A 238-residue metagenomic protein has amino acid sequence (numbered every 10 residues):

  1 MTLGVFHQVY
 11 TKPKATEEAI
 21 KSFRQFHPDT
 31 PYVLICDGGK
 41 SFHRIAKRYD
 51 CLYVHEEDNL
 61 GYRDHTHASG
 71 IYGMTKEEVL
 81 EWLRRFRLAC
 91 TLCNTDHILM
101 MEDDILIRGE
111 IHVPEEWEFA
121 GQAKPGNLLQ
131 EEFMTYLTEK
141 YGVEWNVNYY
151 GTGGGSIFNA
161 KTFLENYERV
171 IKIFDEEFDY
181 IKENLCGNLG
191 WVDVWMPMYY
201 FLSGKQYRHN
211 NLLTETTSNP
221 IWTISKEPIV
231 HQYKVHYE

Functional and structural regions predicted by a protein language model:
M1-K21: N-proximal low-complexity "stem/linker" segments adjacent to membrane-targeting elements
K14-T16, G39-I45, L129-Q130: Short, charged/polar "capping" segments at the starts of alpha-helices and the immediately preceding loops
K21-T30: Short, acidic, metal-binding catalytic loop of nucleotide-sugar glycosyltransferases
I35-C93: Active-site-proximal specificity loops/subdomain of glycosyltransferases
V79-F86, D103-I105, L189-P197: Conserved glycosyltransferase catalytic-site signature
T95-L106: Short beta-strand-to-loop acidic/aromatic patch adjacent to the donor-nucleotide binding site
I107-N184, L189, P197: Conserved catalytic core of nucleotide-sugar-dependent glycosyltransferases
E176-E238: C-terminal catalytic/acceptor-binding lobe
